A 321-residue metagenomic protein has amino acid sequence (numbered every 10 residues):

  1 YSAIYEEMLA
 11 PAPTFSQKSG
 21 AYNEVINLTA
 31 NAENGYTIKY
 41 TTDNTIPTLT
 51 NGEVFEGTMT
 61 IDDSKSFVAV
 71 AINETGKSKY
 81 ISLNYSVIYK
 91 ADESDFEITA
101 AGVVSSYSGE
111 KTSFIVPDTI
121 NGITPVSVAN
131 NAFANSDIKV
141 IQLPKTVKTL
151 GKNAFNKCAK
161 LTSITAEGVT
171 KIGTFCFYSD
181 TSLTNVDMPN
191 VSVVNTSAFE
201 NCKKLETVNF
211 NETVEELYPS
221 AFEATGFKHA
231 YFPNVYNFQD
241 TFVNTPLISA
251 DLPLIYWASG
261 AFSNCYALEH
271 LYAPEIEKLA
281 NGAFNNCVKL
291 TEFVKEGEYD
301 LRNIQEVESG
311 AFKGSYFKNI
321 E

Functional and structural regions predicted by a protein language model:
Y1-Y89: Short, compositionally stereotyped local motifs that mark structural "simplifiers"
M8-E24, T99-V103, G109, K295-E298: Short, solvent-exposed loop/edge segments of extracellular or virion-exposed proteins
T29-N34, Y107, T119, A132: Acidic, Ser/Thr
A32, N44, A101-S113: Secondary-structure transition/turn motif
N44-L49, D180, C202, C287: Asp-box/BNR beta-propeller loop motif
E93, E97, E110-S127, S136-T149 (+8 more regions): Structural signature of tandem-repeat unit edges
N130-A132, G151-A154, G173-C176, N195-A198 (+5 more regions): Consensus positions within tandem repeat domains that build extended binding/scaffold surfaces
